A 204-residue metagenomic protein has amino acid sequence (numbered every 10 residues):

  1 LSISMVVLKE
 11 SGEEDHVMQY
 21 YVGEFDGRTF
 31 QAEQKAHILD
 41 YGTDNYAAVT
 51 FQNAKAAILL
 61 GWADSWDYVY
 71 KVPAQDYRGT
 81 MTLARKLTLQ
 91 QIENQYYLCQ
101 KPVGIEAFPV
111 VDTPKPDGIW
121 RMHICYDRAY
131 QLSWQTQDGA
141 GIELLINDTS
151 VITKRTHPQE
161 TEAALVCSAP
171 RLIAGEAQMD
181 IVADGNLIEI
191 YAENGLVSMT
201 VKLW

Functional and structural regions predicted by a protein language model:
L1-Q34: Internal metal/ion-chelating core segments
E24-W204: Beta-rich accessory regions
